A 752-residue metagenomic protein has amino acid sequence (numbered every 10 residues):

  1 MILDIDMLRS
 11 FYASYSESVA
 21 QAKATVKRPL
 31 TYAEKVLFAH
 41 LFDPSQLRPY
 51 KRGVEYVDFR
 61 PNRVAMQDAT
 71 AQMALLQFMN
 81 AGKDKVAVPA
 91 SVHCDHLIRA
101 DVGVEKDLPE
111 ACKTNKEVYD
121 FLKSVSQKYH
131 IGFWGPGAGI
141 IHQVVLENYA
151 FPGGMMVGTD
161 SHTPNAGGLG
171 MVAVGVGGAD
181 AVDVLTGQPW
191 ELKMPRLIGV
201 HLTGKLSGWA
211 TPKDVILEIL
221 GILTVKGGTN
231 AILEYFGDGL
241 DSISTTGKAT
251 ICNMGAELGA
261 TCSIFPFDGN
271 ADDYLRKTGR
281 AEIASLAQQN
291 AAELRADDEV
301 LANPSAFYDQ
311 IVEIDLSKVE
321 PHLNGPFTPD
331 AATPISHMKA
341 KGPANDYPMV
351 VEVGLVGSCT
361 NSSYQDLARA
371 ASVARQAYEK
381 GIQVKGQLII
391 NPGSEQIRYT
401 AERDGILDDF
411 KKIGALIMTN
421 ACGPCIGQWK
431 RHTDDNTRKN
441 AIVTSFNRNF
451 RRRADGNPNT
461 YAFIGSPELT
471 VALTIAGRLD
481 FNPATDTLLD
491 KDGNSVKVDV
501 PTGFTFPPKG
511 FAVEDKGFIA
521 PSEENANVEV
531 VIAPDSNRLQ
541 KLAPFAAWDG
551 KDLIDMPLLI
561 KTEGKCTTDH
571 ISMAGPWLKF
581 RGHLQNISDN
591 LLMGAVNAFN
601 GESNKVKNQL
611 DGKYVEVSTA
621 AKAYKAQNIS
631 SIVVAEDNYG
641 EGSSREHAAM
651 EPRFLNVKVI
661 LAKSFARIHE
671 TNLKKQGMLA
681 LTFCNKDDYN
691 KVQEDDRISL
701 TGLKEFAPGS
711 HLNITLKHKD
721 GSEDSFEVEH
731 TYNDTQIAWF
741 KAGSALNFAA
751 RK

Functional and structural regions predicted by a protein language model:
L3-D4, D68, F151-S285, L416 (+2 more regions): Mobile "lid/hinge" segments at catalytic clefts and subdomain interfaces of large enzymes
L8-F11, Y15, A20-P195, R581-V633 (+1 more regions): Long, structured ligand/cofactor-binding scaffold of large enzymes
F42, Q46, K51-R60, A74 (+4 more regions): Terminal amphipathic helices with adjacent charged low-complexity linkers/tails
L47, E147, F151, I243-A249 (+7 more regions): Short glycine/threonine-rich loop-to-helix capping motif typified by GTGT followed within a few residues by an Asp-Pro
L76-N80, A306-A401, G405, E524-V659: Non-catalytic terminal/interface segments that mediate subunit docking, oligomerization, and allosteric communication
E379-W429, D435, S643, A649 (+3 more regions): Extended C-terminal subregions enriched in glycine
L488-T505, E670-W739, L746-A749: Acidic, glycine-rich flexible loop/linker segments
